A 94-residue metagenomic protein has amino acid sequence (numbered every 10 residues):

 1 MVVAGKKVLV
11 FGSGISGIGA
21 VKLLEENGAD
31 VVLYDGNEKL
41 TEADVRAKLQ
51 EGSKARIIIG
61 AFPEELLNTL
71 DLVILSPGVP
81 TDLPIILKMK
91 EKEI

Functional and structural regions predicted by a protein language model:
M1-I94: N-terminal leader/targeting and accessory segments in enzymes
